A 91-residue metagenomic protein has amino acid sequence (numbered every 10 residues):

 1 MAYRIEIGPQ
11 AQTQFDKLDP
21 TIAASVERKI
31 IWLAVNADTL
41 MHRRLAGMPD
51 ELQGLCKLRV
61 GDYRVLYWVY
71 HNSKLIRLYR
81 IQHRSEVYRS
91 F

Functional and structural regions predicted by a protein language model:
A2-R4, P9, T13-K17, T21-A24 (+3 more regions): Enriched for short, Lys/Arg-rich terminal
R4-E6, I30, A34, L55 (+1 more regions): Generic alpha-helical hydrophobic packing signal
A23, E27-I31: Short, well-structured alpha-helical segments
W32-R59: A short, surface-exposed loop/turn module that caps and links secondary-structure elements
